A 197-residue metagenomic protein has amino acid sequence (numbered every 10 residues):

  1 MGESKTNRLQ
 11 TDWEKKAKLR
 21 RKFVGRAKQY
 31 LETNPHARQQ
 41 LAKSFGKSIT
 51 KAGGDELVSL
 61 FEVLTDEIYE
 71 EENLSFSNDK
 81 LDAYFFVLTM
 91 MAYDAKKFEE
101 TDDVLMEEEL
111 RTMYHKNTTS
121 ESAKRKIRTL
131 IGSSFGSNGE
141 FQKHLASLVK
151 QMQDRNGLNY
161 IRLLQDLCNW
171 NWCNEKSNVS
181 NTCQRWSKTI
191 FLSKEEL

Functional and structural regions predicted by a protein language model:
G2-F86, D94-L197: Basic, alpha-helical nucleic-acid-binding regions used in initiation and control of genome expression
